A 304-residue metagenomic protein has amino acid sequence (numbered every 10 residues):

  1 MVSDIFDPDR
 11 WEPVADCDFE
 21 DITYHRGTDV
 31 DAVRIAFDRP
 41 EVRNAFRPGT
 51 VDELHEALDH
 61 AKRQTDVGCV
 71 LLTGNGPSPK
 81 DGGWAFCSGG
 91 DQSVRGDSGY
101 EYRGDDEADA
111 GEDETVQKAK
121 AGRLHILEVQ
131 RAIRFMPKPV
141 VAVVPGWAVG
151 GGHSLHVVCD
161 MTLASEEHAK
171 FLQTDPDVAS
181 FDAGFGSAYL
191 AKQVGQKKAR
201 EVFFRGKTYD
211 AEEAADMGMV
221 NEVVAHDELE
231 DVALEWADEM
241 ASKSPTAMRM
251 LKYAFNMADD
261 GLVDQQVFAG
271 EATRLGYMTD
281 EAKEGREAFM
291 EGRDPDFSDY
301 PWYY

Functional and structural regions predicted by a protein language model:
V2-K80: Conserved CoA-thioester-binding segment of acyl-CoA-metabolizing enzymes
R39-P40, K243-S244, R293: Short loop-to-helix capping motifs
V42, G74-V129, A179: Glycine- (often His-adjacent) and acidic-residue-rich active-site loop that binds/positions the CoA thioester
D81, A164-A169, V220-V267, R274 (+2 more regions): C-terminal long alpha-helix characteristic of the crotonase
E128-F135, V143, V149-F203, M217 (+2 more regions): CoA-thioester-processing core
M161, E201, R205-K207, E213 (+2 more regions): Well-ordered beta-strand positions
